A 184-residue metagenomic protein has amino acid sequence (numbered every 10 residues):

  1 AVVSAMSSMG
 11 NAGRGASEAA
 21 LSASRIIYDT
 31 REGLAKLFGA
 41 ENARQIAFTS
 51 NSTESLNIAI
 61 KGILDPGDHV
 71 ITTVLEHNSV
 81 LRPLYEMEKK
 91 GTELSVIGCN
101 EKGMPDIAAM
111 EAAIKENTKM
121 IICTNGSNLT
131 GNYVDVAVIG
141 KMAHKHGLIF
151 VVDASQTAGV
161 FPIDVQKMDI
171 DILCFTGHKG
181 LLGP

Functional and structural regions predicted by a protein language model:
A1-P184: Pyridoxal 5′-phosphate
